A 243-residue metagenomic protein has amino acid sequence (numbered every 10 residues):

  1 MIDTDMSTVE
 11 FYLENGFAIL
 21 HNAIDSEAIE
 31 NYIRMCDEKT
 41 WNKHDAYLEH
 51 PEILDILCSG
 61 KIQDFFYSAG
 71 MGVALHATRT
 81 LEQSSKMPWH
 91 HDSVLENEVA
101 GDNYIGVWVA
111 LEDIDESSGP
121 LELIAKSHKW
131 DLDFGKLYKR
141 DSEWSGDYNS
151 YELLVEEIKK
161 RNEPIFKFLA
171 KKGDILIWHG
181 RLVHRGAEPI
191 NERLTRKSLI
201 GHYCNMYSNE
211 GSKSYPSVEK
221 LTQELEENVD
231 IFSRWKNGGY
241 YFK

Functional and structural regions predicted by a protein language model:
M1-A100, V229-K236: Non-heme Fe(II)-dependent double-stranded beta-helix
I2, S7, I33, K172-I177 (+1 more regions): Non-heme Fe(II)/2-oxoglutarate
I24-S26, T80-Q83, V94, I114-E116 (+3 more regions): Short, solvent-exposed loop/turn segments at secondary-structure junctions
C58, D92-Y104, E163-P164, A170 (+1 more regions): A short beta-loop-beta micro-motif enriched in histidine and acidic residues
H91-D92, Y151-N162, S214-K220: Short, surface-exposed loop/helix-turn segments at secondary-structure junctions that function as lids/hinges flanking
H91-S93, V109-D113, A125: Short, structured patches in soluble enzyme cores that scaffold and shape functional sites
E98-E116, L169-K172, I177, H202-M206: Short, conserved beta-strand element in jelly-roll/cupin
S117-V183: Double-stranded beta-helix
